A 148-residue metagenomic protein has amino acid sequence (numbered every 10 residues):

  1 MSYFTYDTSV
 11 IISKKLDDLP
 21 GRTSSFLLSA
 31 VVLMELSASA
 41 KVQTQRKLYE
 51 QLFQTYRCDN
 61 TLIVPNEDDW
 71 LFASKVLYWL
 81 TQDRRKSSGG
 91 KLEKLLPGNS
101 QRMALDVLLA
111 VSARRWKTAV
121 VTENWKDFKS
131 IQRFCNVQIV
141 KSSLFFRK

Functional and structural regions predicted by a protein language model:
M1-T55, F146-K148: Short, well-structured N-terminal submotif of metal-dependent ribonuclease cores
M1-Y3, A110-K148: Acidic, PIN/NYN-like endoribonuclease modules and their adjacent C-terminal/linker elements
V10-I11, V32, D69, L108-L109 (+1 more regions): Alpha-helix capping/helix-boundary segments
K14, E35, F72, S130-I131: Phosphate- and divalent-cation-binding pockets in alpha/beta enzyme and binding domains that engage nucleotide-derived
R22-S29, D59-N60, F134-S142: Active-site regions of enzymes building and remodeling cell-envelope glycoconjugates
S29-V31, P65-E67, E123, V140-S142: Conserved beta-strand termini and adjacent loop/short-helix elements that scaffold enzyme active sites in alpha/beta
Q43-K47, L80, Q138-V140: Short, hinge-like loop/turn segments at secondary-structure boundaries
L62-A119, E123: Active-site neighborhoods of divalent-metal-dependent phosphate/nucleic-acid chemistry enzymes
